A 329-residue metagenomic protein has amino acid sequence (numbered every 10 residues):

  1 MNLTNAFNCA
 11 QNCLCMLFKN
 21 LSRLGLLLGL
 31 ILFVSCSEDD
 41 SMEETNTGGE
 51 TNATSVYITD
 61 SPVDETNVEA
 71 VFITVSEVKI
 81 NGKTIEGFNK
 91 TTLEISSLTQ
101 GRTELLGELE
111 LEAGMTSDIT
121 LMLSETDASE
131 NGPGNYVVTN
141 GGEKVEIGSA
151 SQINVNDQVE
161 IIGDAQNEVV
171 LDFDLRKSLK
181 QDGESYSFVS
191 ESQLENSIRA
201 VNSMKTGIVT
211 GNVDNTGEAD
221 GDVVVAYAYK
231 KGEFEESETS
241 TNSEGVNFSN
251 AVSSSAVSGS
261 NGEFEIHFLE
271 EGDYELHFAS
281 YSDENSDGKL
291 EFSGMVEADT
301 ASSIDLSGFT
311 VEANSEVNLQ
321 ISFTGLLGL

Functional and structural regions predicted by a protein language model:
L3-G25: Bacterial N-terminal signal peptides that target proteins for export
L26-L30: Hydrophobic helical h-region of N-terminal Sec-dependent signal peptides in bacterial secretory/periplasmic proteins
L32-S35: C-terminal motif of bacterial Sec signal peptides marking the signal peptidase cleavage site
S37-S260, H267-E271, E275-L329: A short, solvent-exposed, low-complexity linear motif enriched for acidic/polar residues with Pro/Gly/Ser/Thr
